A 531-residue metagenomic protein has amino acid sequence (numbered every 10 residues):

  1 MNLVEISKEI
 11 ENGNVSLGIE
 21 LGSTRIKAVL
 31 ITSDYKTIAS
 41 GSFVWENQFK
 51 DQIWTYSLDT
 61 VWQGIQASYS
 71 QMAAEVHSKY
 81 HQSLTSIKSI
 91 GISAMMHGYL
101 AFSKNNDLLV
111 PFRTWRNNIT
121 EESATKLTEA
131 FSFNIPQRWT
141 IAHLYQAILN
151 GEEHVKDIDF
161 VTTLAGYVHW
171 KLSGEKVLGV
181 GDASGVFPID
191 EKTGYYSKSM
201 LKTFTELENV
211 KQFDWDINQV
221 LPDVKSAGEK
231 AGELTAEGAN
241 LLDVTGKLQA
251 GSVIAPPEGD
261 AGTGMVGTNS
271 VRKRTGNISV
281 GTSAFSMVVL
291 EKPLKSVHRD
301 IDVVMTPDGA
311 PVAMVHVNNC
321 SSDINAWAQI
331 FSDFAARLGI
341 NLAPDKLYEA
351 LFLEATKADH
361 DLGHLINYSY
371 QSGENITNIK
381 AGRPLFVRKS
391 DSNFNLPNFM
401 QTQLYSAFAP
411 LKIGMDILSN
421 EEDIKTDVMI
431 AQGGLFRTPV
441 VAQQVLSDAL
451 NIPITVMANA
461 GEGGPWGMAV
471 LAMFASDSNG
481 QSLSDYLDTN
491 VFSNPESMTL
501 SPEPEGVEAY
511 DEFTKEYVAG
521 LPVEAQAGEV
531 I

Functional and structural regions predicted by a protein language model:
M1-V110, T125, D157, N218 (+6 more regions): N-terminal glycine/serine-rich phosphate-binding loop of ATP-dependent small-molecule kinases, especially carbohydrate
N2-E11, L17-G18, L84, T125-R138 (+4 more regions): Active-site core segments that coordinate phosphate-bearing ligands/cofactors across diverse enzyme families
A39, Q212-E229: Core alpha/beta catalytic barrel or barrel-like domain that forms the active/cofactor pocket in diverse metabolic
H77-T114, P136, H169-G181, G185-D190 (+1 more regions): Short beta-strand-loop/turn "lid" adjacent to the catalytic site in phosphate-handling enzymes
N117: Carbohydrate-associated surface elements
T120: Gly/Ser-rich phosphate-binding catalytic loop and adjacent alpha/beta segment that cradle a phosphoryl group at enzyme
